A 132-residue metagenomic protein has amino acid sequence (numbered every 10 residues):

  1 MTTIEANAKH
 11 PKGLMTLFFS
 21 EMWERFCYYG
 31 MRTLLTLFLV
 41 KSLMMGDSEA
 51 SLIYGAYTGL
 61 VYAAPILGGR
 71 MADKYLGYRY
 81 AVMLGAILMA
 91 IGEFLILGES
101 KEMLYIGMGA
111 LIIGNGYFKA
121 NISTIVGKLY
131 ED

Functional and structural regions predicted by a protein language model:
M1-C27: Cytosolic juxtamembrane N-terminal segment immediately preceding the first transmembrane helix of multi-pass
F26, G30, I113-N121: Hydrophobic transmembrane alpha-helices of Major Facilitator Superfamily
T33-S51: Short amphipathic helix-loop junctions that connect adjacent transmembrane helices in Major Facilitator Superfamily/SLC
M44, L76, G98-E102: Helix-breaking motifs and short loop linkers at transmembrane-helix boundaries and internal kinks in secondary membrane
G55-A72, K119: Central cavity-lining transmembrane alpha-helices of secondary-active solute carriers, predominantly the Major
D73-A86, D132: Cytoplasmic membrane-interface "Motif A"-like loop-to-helix N-cap segments of 12-TM Major Facilitator Superfamily
M83-G109: C-terminal ends and interior cores of transmembrane alpha-helices in multi-pass membrane transporters/permeases
Y117-E131: Intracellular juxtamembrane helix-capping segments at the cytosolic ends of symmetry-related transmembrane helices
